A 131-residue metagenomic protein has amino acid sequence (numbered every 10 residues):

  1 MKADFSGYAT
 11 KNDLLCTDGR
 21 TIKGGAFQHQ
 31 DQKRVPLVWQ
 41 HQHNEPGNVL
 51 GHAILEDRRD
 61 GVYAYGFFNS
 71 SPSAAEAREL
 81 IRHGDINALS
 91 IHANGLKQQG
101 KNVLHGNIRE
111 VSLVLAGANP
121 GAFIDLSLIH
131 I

Functional and structural regions predicted by a protein language model:
M1-K33: Polar/acidic, low-complexity leader/linker segments enriched in S/T/G and N/D
K2-G7, L14, P36, H52-L128: Residue microenvironments linked to proteolytic maturation and disulfide-stabilized extracellular modules
I22, N44, S70-P72: Short, surface-exposed beta-strand-loop junctions and turns on beta-sheet-rich folds
Q28-D57: SsDNA-processing nucleotidyl-transfer enzymes
